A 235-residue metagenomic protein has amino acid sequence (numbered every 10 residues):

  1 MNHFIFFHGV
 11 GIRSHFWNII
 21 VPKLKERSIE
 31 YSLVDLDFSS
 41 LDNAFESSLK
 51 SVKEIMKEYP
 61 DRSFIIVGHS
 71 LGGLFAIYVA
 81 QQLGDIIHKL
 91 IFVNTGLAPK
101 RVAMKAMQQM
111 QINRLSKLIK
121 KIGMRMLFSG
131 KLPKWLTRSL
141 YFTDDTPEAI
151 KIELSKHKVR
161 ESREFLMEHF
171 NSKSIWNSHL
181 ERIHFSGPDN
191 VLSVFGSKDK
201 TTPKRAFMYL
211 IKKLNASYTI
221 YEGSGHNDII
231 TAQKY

Functional and structural regions predicted by a protein language model:
N2-L41: Conserved HGGG/HGGXW glycine-rich cap/lid loop of the alpha/beta-hydrolase fold
L33-F64: Active-site loop/oxyanion-hole signature of alpha/beta-hydrolase fold enzymes
G68-G72, A76: Gly/Ala-rich beta-loop-alpha elbow adjacent to hydrolase catalytic centers
L90-I122, F165, N171-S172: Flexible "cap/lid" loop of the alpha/beta hydrolase fold
L127-F170: Conserved alpha/beta-hydrolase catalytic His-Asp/Glu region
G187, S193-F195: Short beta-strand/loop motif that positions the catalytic acidic residue of the alpha/beta-hydrolase fold
K200-A206: Conserved alpha/beta-hydrolase "acid-adjacent" motif
S224-K234: Catalytic histidine-centered segment of alpha/beta-hydrolase-like enzymes
